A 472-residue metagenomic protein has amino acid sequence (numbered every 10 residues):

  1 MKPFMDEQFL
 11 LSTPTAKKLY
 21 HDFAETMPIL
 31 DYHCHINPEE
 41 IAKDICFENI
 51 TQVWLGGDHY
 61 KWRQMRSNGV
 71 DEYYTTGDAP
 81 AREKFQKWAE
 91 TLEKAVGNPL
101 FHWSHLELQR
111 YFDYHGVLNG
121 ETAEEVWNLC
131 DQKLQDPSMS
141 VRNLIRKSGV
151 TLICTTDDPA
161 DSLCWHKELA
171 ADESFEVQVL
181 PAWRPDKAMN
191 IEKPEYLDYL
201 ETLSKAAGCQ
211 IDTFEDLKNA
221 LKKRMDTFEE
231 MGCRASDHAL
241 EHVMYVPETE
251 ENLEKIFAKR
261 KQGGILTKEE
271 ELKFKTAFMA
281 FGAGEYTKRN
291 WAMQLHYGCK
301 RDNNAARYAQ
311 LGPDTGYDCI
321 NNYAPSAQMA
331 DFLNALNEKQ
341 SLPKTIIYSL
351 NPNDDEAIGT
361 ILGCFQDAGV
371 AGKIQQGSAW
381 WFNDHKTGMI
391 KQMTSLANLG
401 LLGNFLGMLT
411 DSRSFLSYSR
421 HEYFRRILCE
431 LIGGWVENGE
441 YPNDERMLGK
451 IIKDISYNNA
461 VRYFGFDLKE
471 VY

Functional and structural regions predicted by a protein language model:
K2-R289, S341-P343, I347-P352, E356-G359 (+1 more regions): Metal-cofactor-binding active-site regions of metalloenzymes
E270, T315-C319: Metal/cofactor-centered catalytic core regions of large enzymes
M293-L295: C-terminal amphipathic alpha-helical interaction region
C299, N304: Hard-cation-handling environments
Y308-G316: Short glycine/proline- and charge-enriched loop/turn segments that cap or connect secondary-structure elements
Y323-M329: Divalent-cation-assisted or electrostatically stabilized phosphate/pyrophosphate-binding catalytic cores
F332-E338: Short, basic/hydrophobic alpha-helical segments
